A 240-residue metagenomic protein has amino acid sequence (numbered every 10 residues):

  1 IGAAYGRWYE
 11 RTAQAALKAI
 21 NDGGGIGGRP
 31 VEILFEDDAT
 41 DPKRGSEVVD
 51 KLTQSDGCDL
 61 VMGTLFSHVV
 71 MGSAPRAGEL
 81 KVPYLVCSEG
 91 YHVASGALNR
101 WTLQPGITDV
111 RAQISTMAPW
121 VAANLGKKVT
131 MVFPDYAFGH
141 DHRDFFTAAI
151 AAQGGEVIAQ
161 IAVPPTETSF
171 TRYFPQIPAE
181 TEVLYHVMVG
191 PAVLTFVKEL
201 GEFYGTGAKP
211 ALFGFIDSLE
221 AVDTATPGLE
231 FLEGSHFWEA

Functional and structural regions predicted by a protein language model:
I1-A4, L34-D38, R100-T108, F133 (+1 more regions): Second-shell loop/turn segments in exported
A4-R11, G23-V93, V163-T168: Beta-alpha junction/loop-to-helix N-cap segments that form part of ligand/metal-binding clefts
Y5, Y9-A16, G45-V49, G57 (+9 more regions): Stable alpha-helical elements in mature extracytoplasmic
Q14, K18-G25, D50-C58, A74-V82 (+4 more regions): Sec-exported extracytoplasmic/periplasmic mature domains
G28-P30, G207-P210, E233-G234: Short acidic capping loops at alpha-helix termini that bridge into adjacent secondary structure
E32, K128-T130, E182-V183: Residues that mark the start of a beta-strand
C58-A162, A211-H236: Extracytoplasmic ligand/sensor domains, especially the bilobed periplasmic-binding protein
S67-G78, E182-Y204: Hydrophobic alpha-helical
